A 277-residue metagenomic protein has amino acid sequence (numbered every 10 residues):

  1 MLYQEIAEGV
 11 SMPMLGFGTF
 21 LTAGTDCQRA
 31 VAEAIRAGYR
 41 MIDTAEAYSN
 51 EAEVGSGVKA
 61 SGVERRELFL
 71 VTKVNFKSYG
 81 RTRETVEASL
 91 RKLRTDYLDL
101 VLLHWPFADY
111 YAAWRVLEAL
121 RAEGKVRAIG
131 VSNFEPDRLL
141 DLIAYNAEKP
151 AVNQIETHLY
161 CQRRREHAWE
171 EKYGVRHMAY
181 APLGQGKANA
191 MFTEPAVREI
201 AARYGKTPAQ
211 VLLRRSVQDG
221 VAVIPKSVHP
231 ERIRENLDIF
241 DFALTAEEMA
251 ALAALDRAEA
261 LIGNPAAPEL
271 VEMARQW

Functional and structural regions predicted by a protein language model:
M1-L68, L183-G184, R275-Q276: N-terminal binding-site loop/beta-alpha segment at the start of enzyme catalytic domains that lines or forms
T22-A34, S78-R94, A112, D137-L139 (+1 more regions): Short, acidic/polar
T22-T25, T44-E53, N75-R81, P106-Y111 (+2 more regions): Acidic-and-aromatic substrate-binding clefts and catalytic sites of carbohydrate-active enzymes
E33, A37, K92-L93, G124 (+1 more regions): Structural motif
Y39, T95-L98, V126, P150: A structural motif
R65-S78, D99-P106, N133-P136: A short, structured active-site edge motif that brings together acidic residues
R83-L103, A119-E123, Y145: CE4/NodB-like, metal-dependent polysaccharide N-deacetylase domain that modifies extracellular/periplasmic N-acetylated
W105-W277: Beta/alpha (TIM)-barrel catalytic core signal, keyed to glycine-rich beta->alpha loops juxtaposed to Asp/Glu that bind
